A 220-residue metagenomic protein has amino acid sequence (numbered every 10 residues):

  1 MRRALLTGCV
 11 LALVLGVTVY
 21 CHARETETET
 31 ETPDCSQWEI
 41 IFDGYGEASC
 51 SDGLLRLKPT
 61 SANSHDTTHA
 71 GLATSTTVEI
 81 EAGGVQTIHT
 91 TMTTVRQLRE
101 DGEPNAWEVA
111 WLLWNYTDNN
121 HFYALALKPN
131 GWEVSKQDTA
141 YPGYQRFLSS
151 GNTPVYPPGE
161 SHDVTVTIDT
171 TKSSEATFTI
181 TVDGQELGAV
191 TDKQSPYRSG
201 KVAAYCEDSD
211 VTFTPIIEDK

Functional and structural regions predicted by a protein language model:
M1-A4: Positively charged n-region of N-terminal signal peptides that target proteins for export
G8-G16: Bacterial N-terminal signal peptides
E25-S64, A70: Extracellular glycan-recognition surfaces and repeat-rich motifs
A62-D138: Secretory/extracellular carbohydrate-interaction modules and structurally similar beta-sandwich "look-alikes"
I88-T90, Y156-V190: Carbohydrate-binding surfaces in secreted/extracellular proteins
T139-T165: Short, aromatic/His-centered strand-loop micro-motif at the edge of beta-sheets
V190-T212: Flexible glycan-contacting loops in extracellular carbohydrate-active proteins
T214-D219: Extracellular beta-strand elements of beta-rich domains used for carbohydrate recognition/degradation or cell-matrix
